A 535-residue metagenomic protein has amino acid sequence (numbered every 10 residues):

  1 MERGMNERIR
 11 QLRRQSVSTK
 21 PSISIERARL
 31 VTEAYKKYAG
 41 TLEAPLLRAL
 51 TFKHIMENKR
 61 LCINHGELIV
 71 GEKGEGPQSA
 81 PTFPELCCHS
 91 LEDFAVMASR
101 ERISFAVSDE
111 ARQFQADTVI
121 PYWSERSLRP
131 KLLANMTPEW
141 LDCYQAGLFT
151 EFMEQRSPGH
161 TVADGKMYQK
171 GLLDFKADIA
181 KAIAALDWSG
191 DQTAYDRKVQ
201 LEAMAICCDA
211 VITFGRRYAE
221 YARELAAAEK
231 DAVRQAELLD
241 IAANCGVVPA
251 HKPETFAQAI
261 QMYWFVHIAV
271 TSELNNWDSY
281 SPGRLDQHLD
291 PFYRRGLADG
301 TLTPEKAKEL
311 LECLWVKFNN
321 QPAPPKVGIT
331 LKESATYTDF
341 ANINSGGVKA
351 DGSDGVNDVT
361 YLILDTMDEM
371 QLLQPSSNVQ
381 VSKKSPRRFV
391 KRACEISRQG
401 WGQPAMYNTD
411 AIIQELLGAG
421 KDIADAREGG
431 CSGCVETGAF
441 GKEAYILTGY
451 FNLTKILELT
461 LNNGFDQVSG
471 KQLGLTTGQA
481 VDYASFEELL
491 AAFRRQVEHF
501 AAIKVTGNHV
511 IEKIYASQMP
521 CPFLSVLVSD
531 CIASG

Functional and structural regions predicted by a protein language model:
E2-M204, V233-G535: Conserved catalytic cores of very large enzyme subunits
E202-F214: Extended non-globular scaffold/tether segments
F214-Y221, L285-H288: Amphipathic, well-ordered alpha-helical segments in soluble domains
A222-A227, R295-G296: Hydrophobic side-chain positions on well-ordered alpha-helices, corresponding to helix-helix packing/interface faces
L225-Q235: A conserved hydrophobic secondary-structure block that centers on an alpha-helix together with its immediately flanking
